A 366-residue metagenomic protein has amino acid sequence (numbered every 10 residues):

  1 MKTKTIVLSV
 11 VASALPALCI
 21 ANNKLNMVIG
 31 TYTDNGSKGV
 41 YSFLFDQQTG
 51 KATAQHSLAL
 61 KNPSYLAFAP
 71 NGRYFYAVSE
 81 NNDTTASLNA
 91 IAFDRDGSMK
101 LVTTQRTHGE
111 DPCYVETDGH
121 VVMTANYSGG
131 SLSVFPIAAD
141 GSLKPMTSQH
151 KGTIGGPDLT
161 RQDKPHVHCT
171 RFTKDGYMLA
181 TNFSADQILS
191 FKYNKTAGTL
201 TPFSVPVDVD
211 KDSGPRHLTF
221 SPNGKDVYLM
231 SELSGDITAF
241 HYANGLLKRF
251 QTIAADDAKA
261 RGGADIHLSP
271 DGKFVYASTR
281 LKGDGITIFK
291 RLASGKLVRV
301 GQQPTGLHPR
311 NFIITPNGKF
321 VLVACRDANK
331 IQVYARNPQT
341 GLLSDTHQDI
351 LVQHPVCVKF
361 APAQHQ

Functional and structural regions predicted by a protein language model:
N22-D46: An edge-strand/N-cap motif at the start of beta-rich repeat modules
Y32-D34, E80-N82, Y127-G129, I137 (+6 more regions): Short loop/turn segments immediately following the C-termini of beta-strands
G36, L60-N71, H108-G119, T153-D175 (+4 more regions): Beta-rich, blade/repeat-based domains predominating in secreted/periplasmic proteins but also intracellular
L44-G50, A90-G97, F135-K144, K192-T199 (+3 more regions): Short loop/turn segments immediately following beta-strands, especially the blade-tip and inter-blade linker loops
T53-L58, K100-Q105, T147, I154-T160 (+4 more regions): A short beta-strand motif characteristic of beta-propeller blades
A54-G119: Blade-loop segments of beta-propeller domains
S98-C169: Asp-box/WD-like beta-propeller blade repeats and closely related beta-sheet repeat scaffolds
